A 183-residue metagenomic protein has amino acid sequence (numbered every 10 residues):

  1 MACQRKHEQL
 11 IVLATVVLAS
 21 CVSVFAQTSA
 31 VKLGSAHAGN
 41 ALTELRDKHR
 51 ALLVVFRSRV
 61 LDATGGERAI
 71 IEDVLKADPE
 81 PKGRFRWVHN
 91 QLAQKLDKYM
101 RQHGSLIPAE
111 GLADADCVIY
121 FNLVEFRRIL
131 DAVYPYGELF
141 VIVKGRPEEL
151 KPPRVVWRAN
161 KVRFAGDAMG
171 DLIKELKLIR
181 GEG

Functional and structural regions predicted by a protein language model:
A2-A14: Bacterial N-terminal signal peptides that target proteins for export
A14-T15, G137: Small side chains
V17, F25-K98, E149, R158-N160 (+1 more regions): A structural "domain/chain start" motif
Q94, K98-I107, L112-D167: Surface-exposed short loop/turn segments
A165-K177: Short, amphipathic alpha-helical "lid/cap" segments that border enzyme active or binding sites
